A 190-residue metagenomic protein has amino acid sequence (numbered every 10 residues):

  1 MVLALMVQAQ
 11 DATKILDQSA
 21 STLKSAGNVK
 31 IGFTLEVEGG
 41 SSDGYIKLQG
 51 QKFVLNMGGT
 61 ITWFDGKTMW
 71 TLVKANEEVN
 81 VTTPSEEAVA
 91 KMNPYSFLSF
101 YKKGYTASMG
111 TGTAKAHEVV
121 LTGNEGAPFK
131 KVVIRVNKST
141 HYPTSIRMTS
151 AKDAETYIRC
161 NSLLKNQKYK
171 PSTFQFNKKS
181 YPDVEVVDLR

Functional and structural regions predicted by a protein language model:
V2, T22-K24, I46, T62: Generic structural signal for beta-strand residues in well-ordered domains
V2-A9: Hydrophobic h-region of N-terminal signal peptides that target proteins for export in Gram-negative bacteria
A9-N28, T34-V37, G66-K130, D188-R190: Flexible, processing/modification-adjacent segments and terminal tails in exported/periplasmic/extracellular proteins
D11-T13, Q49, S162: Intrinsically disordered terminal and processing segments
G27-L35, S42-I46, Q51-L55, K130: One face of beta-strands
D43-M92, A151, T156-Y157: An acidic-aromatic
Y105, G110-R190: Gly/Pro-enriched, hydrophobic low-complexity segments that function as extracytoplasmic propeptides/linkers
